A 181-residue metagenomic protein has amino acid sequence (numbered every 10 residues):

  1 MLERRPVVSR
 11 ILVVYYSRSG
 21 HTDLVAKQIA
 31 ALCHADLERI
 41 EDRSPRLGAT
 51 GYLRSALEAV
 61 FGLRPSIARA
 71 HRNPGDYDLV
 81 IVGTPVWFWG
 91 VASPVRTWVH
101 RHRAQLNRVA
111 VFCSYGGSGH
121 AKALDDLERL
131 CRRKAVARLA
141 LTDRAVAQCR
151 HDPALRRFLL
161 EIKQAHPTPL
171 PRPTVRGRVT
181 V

Functional and structural regions predicted by a protein language model:
M1-V82, W89-R96, H100, R157-V181: N-terminal beta1-alpha1-beta2 submodule of the flavodoxin-like/Rossmannoid cofactor-binding fold
R10, H34, L106, R132-A135: A generic structural signal for alpha->beta connector loops
D23-A26, A92-V95, A121-L124, Q148-D152: Conserved strand-to-helix beginnings and helix N-cap segments that scaffold or border functional pockets
P74, H100-N107, L130-R132: Short, conserved loop/helix-junction motifs that constitute active-site signature segments in enzyme catalytic cores
V82-G83, V111: Redox-cofactor binding/interface segments in oxidoreductases and associated redox assembly factors
P85-F88, G116: Short glycine-rich anion-binding loops that position phosphate/pyrophosphate groups of nucleotides and phosphorylated
A110-R150: Short, glycine-/small-residue-rich phosphate/pyrophosphate-handling segment
R138, R156-R157: Tryptophan-rich substrate-binding surfaces of secreted polymer-degrading and adhesive proteins
